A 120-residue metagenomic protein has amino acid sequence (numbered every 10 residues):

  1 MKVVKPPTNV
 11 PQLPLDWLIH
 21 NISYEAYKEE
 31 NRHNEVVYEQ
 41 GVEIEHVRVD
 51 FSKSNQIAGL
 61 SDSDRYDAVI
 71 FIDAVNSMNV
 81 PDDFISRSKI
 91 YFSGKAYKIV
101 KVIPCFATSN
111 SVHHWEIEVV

Functional and structural regions predicted by a protein language model:
M1-I22: N-terminal intrinsically disordered, low-complexity, charge/repeat-rich segments that act as generic
K2-V3, A26-V120: Short, conserved turn/kink motifs that form compact alpha/beta structural patches or helix kinks used as
